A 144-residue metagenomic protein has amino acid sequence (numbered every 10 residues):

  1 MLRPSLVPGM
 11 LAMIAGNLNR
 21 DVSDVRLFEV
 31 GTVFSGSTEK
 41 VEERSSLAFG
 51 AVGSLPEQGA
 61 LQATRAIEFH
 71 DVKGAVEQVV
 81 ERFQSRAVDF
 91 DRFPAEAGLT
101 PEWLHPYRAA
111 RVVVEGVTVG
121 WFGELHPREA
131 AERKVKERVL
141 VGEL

Functional and structural regions predicted by a protein language model:
M1-L144: Extended beta-strand-rich architecture
